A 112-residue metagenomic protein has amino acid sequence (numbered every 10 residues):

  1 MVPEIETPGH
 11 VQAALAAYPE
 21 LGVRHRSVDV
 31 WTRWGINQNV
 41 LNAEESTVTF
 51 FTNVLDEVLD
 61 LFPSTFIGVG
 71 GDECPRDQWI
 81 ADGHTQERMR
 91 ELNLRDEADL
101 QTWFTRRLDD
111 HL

Functional and structural regions predicted by a protein language model:
M1-H111: Substrate-binding cleft of carbohydrate-active enzyme catalytic domains
